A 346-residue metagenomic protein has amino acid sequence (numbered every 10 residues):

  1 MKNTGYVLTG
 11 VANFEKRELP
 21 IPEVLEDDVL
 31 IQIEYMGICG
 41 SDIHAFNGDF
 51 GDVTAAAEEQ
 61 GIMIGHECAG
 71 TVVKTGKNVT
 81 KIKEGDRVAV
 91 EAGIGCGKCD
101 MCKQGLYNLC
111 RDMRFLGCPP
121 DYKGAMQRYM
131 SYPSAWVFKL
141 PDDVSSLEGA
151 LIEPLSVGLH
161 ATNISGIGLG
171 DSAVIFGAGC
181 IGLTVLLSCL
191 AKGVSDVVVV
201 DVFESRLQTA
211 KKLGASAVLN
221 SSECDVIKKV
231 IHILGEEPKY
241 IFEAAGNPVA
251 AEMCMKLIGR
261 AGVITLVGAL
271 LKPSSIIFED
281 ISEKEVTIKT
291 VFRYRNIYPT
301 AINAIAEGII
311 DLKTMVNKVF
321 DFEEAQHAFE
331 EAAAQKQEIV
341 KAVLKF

Functional and structural regions predicted by a protein language model:
N3, P248, E252-K256, R295 (+1 more regions): C-terminal hydrophobic helical "lid"/dimerization subdomain of Rossmann-like NAD(P)H-dependent oxidoreductases
T4, S172, S195-D196, V263 (+1 more regions): Residues at the starts of beta-strands that form the adenosine-phosphate
P22-M36, G51-D100, P141-D143: Glycine-rich beta-strand-centered segment in the early N-terminal region that forms part of a ligand/cofactor-binding
A55, H66, C96-F176: NAD(P)H dinucleotide-binding glycine-rich loop of Rossmann-like/cofactor-binding domains, especially the beta1-alpha1
V144-E223, K228: Mid-domain Rossmann-like dinucleotide-binding core that forms the NAD(H)/NADP(H) cofactor-binding site
S165, Q208, L213-T287: Glycine-rich cofactor phosphate-binding loops and adjacent beta1-alpha1 units of small-molecule cofactor enzyme domains
F203, L270, Y294: Residues in the short beta-alpha loop(s) of Rossmann-like NAD(P)-binding domains
